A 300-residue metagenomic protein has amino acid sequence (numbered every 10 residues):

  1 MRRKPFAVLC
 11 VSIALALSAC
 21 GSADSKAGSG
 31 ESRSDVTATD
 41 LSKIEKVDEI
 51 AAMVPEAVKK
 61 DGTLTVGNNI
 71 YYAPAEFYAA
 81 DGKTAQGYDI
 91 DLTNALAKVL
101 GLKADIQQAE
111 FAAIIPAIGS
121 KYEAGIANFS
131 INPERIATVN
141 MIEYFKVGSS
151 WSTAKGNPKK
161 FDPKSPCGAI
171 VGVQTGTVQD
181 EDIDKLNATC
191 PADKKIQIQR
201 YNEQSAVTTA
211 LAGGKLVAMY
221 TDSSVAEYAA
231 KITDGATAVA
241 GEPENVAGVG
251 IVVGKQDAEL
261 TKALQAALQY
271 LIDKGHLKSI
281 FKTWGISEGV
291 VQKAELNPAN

Functional and structural regions predicted by a protein language model:
A14-A19: C-terminal motif of bacterial Sec signal peptides marking the signal peptidase cleavage site
G21-D24: Bacterial signal peptide processing site
A27, T39-E56, V178-I198, A238-V239 (+1 more regions): Ligand-binding clefts/hinges and TM-proximal coupling segments of bilobed small-molecule sensing domains
G28-G125: Extracytoplasmic small-molecule ligand-binding "clamshell" domains of the periplasmic binding protein/Venus flytrap
I70, F145-T153, K231-Q269, S287-N300: Periplasmic-binding protein-like
A73, A85-K98, F129-I131, G148-E203 (+3 more regions): Bilobed "Venus flytrap"/periplasmic-binding protein-like clamshell domains and structurally analogous long
K103-K164: Acidic, polar ligand-binding/catalytic clefts
F129-I136, D184, A212-G213, V217-N245: A ligand-binding cleft/hinge motif common to bilobed small-molecule-binding domains
